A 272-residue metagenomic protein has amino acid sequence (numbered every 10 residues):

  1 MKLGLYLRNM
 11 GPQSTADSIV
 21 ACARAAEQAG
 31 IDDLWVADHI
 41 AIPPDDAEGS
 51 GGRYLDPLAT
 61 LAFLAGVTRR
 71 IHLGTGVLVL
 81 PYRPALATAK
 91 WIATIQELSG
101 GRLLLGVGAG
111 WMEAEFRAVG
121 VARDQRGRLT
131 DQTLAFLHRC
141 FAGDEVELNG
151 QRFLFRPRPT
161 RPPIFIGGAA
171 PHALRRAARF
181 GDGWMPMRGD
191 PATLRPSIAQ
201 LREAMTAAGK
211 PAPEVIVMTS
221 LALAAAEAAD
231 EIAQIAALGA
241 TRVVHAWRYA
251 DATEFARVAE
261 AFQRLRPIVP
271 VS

Functional and structural regions predicted by a protein language model:
M1-V67, P162, R248, E260-R264 (+1 more regions): N-terminal beta1-alpha1-beta2 module of alpha/beta enzyme domains
L3-L7, L34-V36, H72-T75, L103-V107 (+4 more regions): Hydrophobic faces of well-ordered beta-strands that scaffold small-molecule active sites in alpha/beta enzyme cores
L5-D17, G76-L86, R161-A169, I216-A226: Active-site mouth loops of central-metabolism enzymes
N9-G11, I40, V79, A109-E113 (+5 more regions): Active-site-proximal loop/turn and secondary-structure-junction residues that shape catalytic pockets, frequently
S14-A26, A87-I92, I166-R176, A224-A236: Short, acidic/polar
E27-Q28, D32, D124-R158, M185-S272: An alpha-helical appendage that flanks or caps ligand/catalytic pockets
I42-E48, A62, T75, P81-F180 (+3 more regions): Internal, glycine-rich beta/alpha segment that forms the wall or movable "lid" of small-molecule/cofactor binding
V67-R70, S99, R176-M185, L238-R242: Glycine-enriched alpha-helix->loop->beta-strand junction motifs that scaffold or abut catalytic
